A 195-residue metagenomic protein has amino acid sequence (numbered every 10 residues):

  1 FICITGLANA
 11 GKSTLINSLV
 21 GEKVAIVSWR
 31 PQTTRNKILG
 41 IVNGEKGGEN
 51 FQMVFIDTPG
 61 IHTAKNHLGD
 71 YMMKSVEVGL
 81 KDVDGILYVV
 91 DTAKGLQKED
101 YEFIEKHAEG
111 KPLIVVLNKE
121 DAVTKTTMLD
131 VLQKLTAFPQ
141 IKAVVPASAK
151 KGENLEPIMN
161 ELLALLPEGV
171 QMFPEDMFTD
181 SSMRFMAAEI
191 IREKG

Functional and structural regions predicted by a protein language model:
F1-K81, V90: Conserved G1/Walker A P-loop phosphate-binding module
N9-K12, M183-K194: P-loop NTP-binding site
E22, I41-E45, A64, G79 (+5 more regions): Conserved, well-folded catalytic cores of nucleic-acid-processing and energy-transducing macromolecular machines
P31-T33, P59-H62, T92-L96, E120-V123 (+1 more regions): Conserved nucleotide-binding/hydrolysis micro-motifs of P-loop NTPases
K46-N50, Y71-V144: Conserved C-terminal guanine-recognition region of P-loop GTPase G domains, centered on the G4
K111-I114, E120-M183: Canonical P-loop GTPase G-domain recognition
